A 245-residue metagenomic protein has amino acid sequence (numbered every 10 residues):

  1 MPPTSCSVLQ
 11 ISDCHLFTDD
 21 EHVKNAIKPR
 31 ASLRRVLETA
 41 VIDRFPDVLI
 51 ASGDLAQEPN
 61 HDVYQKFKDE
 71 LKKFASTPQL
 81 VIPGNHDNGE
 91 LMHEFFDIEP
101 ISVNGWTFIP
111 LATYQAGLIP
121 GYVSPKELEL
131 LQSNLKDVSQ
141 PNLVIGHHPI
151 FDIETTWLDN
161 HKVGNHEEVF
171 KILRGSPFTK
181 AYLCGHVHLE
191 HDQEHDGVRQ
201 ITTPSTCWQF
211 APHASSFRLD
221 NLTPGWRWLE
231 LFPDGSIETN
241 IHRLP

Functional and structural regions predicted by a protein language model:
M1-K66, K136-D137, I153: N-terminal active-site segment of His-dependent metallophosphoesterases
P2, I27, I172, E194-P245: Binuclear metal-dependent phosphoesterase catalytic core
S5-T18, G105-Q115, L143-G146, V198-P204 (+1 more regions): Active-site-proximal beta-strand elements of phosphoester/diester hydrolases
L9-S32, Q57-E58, N88-F95, A116-P125 (+1 more regions): Acidic/histidine-rich helix-loop elements that form or flank divalent-metal/phosphate-binding sites at the catalytic
Q10-S12, V48-D54, Q79-N85, A112 (+3 more regions): Active-site neighborhood of phospho(di)ester-bond hydrolases with catalytic His/Asp-centered motifs
E21-H22, A51-K72, N88-D97, T155-W157 (+1 more regions): Metal-dependent catalytic neighborhoods of phosphoester/phosphodiester hydrolases
R35-V48, P120-R199, G235-I237: His/acidic metal-ligating clusters that form di-metal
H61-S76, H161-F170, G197-T206: Short, electropositive alpha-helical surface patch
